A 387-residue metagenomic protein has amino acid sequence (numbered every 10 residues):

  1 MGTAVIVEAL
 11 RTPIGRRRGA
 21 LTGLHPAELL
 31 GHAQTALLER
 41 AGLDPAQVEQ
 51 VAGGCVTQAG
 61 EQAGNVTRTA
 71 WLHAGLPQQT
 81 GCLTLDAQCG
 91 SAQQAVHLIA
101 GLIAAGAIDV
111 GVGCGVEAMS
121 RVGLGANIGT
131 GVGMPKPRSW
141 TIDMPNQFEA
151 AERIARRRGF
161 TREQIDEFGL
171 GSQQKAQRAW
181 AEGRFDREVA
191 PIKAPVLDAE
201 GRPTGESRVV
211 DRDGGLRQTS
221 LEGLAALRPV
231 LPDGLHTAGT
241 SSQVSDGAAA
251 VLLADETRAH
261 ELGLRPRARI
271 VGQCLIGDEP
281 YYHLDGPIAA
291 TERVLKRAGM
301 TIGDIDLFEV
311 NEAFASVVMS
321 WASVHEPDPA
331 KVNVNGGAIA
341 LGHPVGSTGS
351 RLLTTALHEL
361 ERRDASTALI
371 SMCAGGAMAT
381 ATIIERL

Functional and structural regions predicted by a protein language model:
M1-L24, S220-D285, A289, K296 (+3 more regions): Condensing-enzyme catalytic core mediating Claisen C-C bond formation in acyl metabolism
R11-T12, G23, G31-H32, R40 (+3 more regions): N-terminal extracellular/periplasmic Venus flytrap/periplasmic-binding protein-like
R16, A100-R158, R217, D233: Glycine-rich loop/linker segments at domain edges
T22-V110, V116-M134, V189-V210, Y281 (+1 more regions): Conserved beta-ketoacyl condensing-enzyme motif
L24, C55-I108, I142-E149, Q218-Q243 (+3 more regions): Conserved catalytic cysteine-centered active-site region of acyl-thioester-dependent Claisen-condensing enzymes
P26-G42, V66-A70, A95, Q147-I154 (+4 more regions): Short, well-ordered amphipathic alpha-helical segments that serve as non-catalytic structural scaffolds within diverse
E49, E152, E188, V271-A340: Active-site pocket-lining segment
L85-V116, A155-F185, A250-T257, P344-A365 (+1 more regions): Active-site-proximal alpha-helical scaffold in enzymes
